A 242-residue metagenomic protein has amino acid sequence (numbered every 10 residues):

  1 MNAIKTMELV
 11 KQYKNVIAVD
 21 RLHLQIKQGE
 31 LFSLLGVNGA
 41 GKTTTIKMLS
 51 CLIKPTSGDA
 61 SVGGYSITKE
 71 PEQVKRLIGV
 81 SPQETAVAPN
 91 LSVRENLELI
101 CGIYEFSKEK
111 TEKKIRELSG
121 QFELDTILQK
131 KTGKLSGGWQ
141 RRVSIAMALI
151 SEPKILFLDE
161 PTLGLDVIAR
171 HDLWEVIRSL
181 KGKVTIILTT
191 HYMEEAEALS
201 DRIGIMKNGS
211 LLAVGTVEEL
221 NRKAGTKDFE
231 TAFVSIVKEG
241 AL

Functional and structural regions predicted by a protein language model:
N90, K131-L135: Conserved ABC ATPase signature
E98, G102, E109-I127: Conserved ABC ATPase "signature" region
E152: Conserved catalytic motifs of ABC-family nucleotide-binding domains
L156-E160: Catalytic Walker B motif of ABC-type/P-loop ATPase nucleotide-binding domains
V214-G215: ABC ATPase "signature
